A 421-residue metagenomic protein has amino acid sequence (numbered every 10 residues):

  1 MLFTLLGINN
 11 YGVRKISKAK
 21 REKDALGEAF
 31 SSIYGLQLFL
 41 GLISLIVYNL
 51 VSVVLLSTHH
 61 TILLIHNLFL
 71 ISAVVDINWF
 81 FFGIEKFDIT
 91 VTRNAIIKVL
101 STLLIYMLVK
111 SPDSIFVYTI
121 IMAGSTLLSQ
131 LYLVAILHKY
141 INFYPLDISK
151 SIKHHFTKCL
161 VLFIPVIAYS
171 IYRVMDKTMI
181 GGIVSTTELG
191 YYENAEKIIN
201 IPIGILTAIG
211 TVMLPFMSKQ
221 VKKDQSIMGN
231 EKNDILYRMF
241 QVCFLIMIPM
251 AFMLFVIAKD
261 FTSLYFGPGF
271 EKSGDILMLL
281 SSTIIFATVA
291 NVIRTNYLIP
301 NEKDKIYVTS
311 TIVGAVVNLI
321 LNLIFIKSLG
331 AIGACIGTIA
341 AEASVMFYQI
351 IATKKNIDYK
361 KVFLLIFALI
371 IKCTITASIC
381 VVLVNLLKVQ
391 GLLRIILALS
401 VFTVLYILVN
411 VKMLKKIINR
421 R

Functional and structural regions predicted by a protein language model:
M1, L5-V13, I65-F82, R93-S101 (+8 more regions): Short runs within selected transmembrane alpha-helices of multi-pass transporters and secretion channels
M1-L5, V161, D176-T178, G190-T207 (+4 more regions): Alpha-helical transmembrane segments of polytopic membrane transporters and translocases
T4-R21, A195, I199-M247, R294-P300: Helix-loop junctions and terminal segments of transmembrane helices in multi-pass membrane transport/translocation
K23-F39, F156, E193, S226-I257 (+1 more regions): Interfacial transmembrane-helix starts/ends
S52-F69, L254-I285: Interfacial segments at transmembrane-helix termini and the short loops linking adjacent helices
V91, I115-M122, L131-R173, F216-D234 (+1 more regions): Interhelical loop/hinge segments that connect adjacent transmembrane helices in multipass membrane
M107-S111, S170-P202, V212-K223, L254 (+2 more regions): Helix-terminus/linker motif at the lipid-water interface of multi-pass membrane proteins
G314, L364-I418: Transmembrane alpha-helical segments of multi-pass transport proteins
